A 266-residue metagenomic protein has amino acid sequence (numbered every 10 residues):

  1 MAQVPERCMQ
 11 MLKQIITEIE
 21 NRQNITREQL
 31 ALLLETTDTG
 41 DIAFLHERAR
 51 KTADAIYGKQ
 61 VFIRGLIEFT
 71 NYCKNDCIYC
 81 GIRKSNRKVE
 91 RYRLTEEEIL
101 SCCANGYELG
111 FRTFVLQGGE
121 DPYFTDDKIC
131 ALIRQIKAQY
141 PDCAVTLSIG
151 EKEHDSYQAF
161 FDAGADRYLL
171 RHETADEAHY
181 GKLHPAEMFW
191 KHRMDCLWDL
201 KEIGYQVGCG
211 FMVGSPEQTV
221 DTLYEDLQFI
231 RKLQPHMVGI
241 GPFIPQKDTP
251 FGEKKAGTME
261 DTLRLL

Functional and structural regions predicted by a protein language model:
A2-N75: Flexible, acidic/Gly-rich N-terminal and inter-domain linker regions that tether and position cofactor-handling modules
R22, A49, C77, L116 (+3 more regions): Conserved, mostly hydrophobic/aromatic
F44-N86, R91-V115, D166: N-terminal pre-triad scaffold of radical SAM enzymes
R64-I67, R87, V115-D126, A178-Y180 (+1 more regions): Glycine-rich, proline-tolerant flexible connector loops at the mouths of alpha/beta enzymes
G65, C103, C130-R134, Y157 (+3 more regions): Generic structural signal for well-ordered alpha-helices, preferentially at hydrophobic/aromatic core positions
F111-L197, E202-Q206, V213-P216: Conserved SAM/AdoMet-binding glycine-rich loop
Y140, H172, K191-T249, T262-L266: Conserved C-terminal portion of the radical SAM core fold that forms the substrate/S-adenosylmethionine-binding
